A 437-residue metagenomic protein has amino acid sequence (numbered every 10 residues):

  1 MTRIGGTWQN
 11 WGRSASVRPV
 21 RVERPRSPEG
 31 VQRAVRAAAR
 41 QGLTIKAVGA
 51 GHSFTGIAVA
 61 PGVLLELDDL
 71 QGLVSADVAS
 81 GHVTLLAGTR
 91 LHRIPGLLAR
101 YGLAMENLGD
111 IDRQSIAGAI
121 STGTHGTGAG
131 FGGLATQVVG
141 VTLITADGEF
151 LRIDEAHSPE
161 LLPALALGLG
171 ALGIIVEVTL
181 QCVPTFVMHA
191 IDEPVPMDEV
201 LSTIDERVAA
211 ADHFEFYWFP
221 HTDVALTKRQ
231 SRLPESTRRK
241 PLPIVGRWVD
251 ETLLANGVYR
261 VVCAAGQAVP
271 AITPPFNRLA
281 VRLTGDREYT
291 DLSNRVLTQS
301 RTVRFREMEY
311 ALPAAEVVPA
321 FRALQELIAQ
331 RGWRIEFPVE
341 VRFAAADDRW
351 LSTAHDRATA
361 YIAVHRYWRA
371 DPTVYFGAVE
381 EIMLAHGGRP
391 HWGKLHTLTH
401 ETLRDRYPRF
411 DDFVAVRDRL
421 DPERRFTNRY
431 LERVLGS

Functional and structural regions predicted by a protein language model:
S14-D110, G123-G128, F216: Glycine-rich N-terminal segment of FAD-binding domains in flavoprotein oxidoreductases, spanning the beta-loop-helix
R36, A99, L151, A354-H355 (+5 more regions): Non-transmembrane, aqueous-exposed alpha-helical and coiled segments at domain scale
T55-V74, G128-D147, I174-Q181: Structural signature of FAD isoalloxazine-binding scaffolds in flavoprotein oxidoreductases
V78, S115, T145: Short, acidic, Ser/Thr-enriched surface-loop or helix-capping motifs
V139-P319, A323-Q330, I335: C-terminal substrate-binding/cap subdomain adjacent to the FAD-binding core in PCMH-type and related FAD-linked
G285-D405: Substrate-recognition/cap regions that form aromatic- and gly/pro-loop-enriched pockets for small-molecule ligands
R389-S437: Activity-critical C-terminal alpha-helical subdomain
